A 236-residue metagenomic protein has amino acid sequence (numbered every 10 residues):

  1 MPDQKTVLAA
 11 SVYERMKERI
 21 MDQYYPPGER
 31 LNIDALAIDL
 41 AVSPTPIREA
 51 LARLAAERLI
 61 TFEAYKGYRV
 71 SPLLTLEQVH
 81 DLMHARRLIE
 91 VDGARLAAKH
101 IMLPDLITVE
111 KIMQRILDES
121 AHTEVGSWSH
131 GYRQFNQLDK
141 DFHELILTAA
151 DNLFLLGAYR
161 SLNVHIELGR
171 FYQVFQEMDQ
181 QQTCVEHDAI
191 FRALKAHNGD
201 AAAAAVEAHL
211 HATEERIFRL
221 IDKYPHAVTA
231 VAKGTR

Functional and structural regions predicted by a protein language model:
M1-K99, D222-R236: Short linear motifs at protein or domain termini
V7, R30-I33, L168, K195 (+2 more regions): Structured catalytic/translocation cores of nucleotide/phosphate-coupled proteins
V7, T61, R133, Q180-Q181: Short helix-capping and inter-helix turn/linker motifs at the boundaries of alpha-helical repeat units
T45, L82, G169-Y172, R216-R219: Juxtamembrane helix-loop transition sites at the ends of transmembrane segments in multi-pass membrane proteins
I101-Y172, C184-A193, A201-H211, E215: Conserved amphipathic alpha-helical segments that form helical-bundle/coiled-coil interaction surfaces
F175-D179: Solvent-exposed loop and edge beta-strand segments that line ligand/cofactor-binding and catalytic clefts
H211-P225: Short, charge-rich amphipathic alpha-helical segments embedded in non-transmembrane helical bundles/solenoids
